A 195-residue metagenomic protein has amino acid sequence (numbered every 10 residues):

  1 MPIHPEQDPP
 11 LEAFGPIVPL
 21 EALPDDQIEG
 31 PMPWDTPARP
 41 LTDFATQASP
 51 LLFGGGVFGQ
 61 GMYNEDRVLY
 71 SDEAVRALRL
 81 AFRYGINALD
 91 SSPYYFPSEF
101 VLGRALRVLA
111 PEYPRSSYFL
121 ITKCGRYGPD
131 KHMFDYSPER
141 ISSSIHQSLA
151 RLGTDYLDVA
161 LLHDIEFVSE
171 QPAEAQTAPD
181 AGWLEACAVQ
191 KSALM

Functional and structural regions predicted by a protein language model:
M1-F119, E139, D155: N-terminal binding-site loop/beta-alpha segment at the start of enzyme catalytic domains that lines or forms
G56-F58, S92-Y94, K123-Y127, L162-I165: Active-site beta-loop-alpha junctions enriched in small/polar residues
G59-Y63, Y127-H132, S169: A short acidic, helix-capping loop that chelates divalent metal ions and anchors anionic groups
R115-P129: A short, structured active-site edge motif that brings together acidic residues
M133-M195: Glycine/proline-rich, positively charged, aromatic-decorated active-site loop/lid region on the catalytic face
